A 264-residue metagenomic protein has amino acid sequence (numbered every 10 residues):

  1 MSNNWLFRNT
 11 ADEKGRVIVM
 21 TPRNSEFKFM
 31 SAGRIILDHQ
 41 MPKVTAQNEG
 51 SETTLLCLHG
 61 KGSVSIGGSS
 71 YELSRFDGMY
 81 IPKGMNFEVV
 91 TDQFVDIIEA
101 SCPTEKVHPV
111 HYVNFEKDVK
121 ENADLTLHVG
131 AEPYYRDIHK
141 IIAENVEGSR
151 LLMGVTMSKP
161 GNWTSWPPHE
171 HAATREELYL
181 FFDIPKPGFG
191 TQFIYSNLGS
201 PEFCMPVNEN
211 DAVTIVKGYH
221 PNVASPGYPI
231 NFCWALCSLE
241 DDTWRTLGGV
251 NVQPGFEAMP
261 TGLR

Functional and structural regions predicted by a protein language model:
A11-V44, V129-L178: A short glycine-rich, His/Asp/Glu-containing loop-to-beta-strand
N24, S31-T91, V95: Extended, compositionally biased flexible segments
K43-E49, V90, S165-H171, F203-M205 (+1 more regions): Short histidine-centered beta-strand/loop micro-motifs that create catalytic or ligand/metal-coordination sites
E49-G67, P160, A173-D211, V223: Glycine- and acidic-residue-biased ligand/ion/polar-headgroup-sensing regions
S70-S74, K83-Y112, N208-E209, K217-T243: Ligand-binding loop in jelly-roll beta-barrel domains
T91, E99-T104, K140-A143, V155-P160 (+2 more regions): Short, structured patches in soluble enzyme cores that scaffold and shape functional sites
K106-A131: A gly/proline- and charged-residue-enriched helix-loop-helix capping module
P187-R264: Acidic/histidine-enriched, beta-strand-rich ligand/metal-binding domains
